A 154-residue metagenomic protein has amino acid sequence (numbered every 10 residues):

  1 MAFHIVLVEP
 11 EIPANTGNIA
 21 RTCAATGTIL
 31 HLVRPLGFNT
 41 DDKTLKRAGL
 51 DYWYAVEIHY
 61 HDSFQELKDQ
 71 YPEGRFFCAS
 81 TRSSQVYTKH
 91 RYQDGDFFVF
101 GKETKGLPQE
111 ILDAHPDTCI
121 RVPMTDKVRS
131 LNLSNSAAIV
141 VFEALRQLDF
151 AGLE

Functional and structural regions predicted by a protein language model:
M1-E154: Post-transcriptional modification and biogenesis factors for structured RNAs of the translation apparatus
